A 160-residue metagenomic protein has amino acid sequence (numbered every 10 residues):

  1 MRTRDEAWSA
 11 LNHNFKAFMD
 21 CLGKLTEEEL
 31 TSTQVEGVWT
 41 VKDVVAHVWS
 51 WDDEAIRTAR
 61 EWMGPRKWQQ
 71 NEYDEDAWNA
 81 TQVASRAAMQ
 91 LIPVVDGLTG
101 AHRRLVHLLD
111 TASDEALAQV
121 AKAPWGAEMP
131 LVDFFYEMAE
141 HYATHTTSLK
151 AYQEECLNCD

Functional and structural regions predicted by a protein language model:
M1-A17: Extreme N-terminal tail/first-helix region
T3, E36, V83-Q90, G126-P130: Short amphipathic alpha-helical segments at helix-loop
W8, L22, V45, V95-L98: A generic alpha-helix structural signal
S9, T31-A77, V120-D160: Short, contiguous alpha-helical
A10, N14, N79-A118: Acidic/histidine-rich alpha-helical segments that form the ligand environment of transition-metal centers
F15-G23, D52-I56, R60, T99-S113 (+2 more regions): Structural signal for well-ordered, non-membrane alpha-helices
L25-E29: Extracellular-facing binding/remodeling surfaces
